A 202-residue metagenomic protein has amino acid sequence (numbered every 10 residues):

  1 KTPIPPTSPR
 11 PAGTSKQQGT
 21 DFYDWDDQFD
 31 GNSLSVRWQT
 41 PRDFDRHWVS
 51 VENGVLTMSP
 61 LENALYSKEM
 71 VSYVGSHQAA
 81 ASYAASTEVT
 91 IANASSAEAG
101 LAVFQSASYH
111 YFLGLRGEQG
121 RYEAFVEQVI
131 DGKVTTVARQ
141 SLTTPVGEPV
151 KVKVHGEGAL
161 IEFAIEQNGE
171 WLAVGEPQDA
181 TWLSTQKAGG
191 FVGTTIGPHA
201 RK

Functional and structural regions predicted by a protein language model:
K1-K202: Extracellular glycan-recognition regions
